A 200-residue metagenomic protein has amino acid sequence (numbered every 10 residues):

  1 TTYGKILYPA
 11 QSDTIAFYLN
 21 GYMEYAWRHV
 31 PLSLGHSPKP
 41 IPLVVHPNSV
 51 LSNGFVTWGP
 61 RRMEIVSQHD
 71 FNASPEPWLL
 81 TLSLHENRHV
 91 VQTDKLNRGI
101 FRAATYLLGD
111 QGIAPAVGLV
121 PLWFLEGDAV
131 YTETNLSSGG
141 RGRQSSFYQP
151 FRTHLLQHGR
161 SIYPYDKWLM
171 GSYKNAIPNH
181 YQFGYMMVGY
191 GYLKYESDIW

Functional and structural regions predicted by a protein language model:
T1-P115, P121: Juxtacatalytic substrate-recognition/specificity segment
A16, S197-W200: Internal amphipathic alpha-helical segments of the cytochrome P450 catalytic fold
P60-M63, S74-L82, V90, L96-G189 (+1 more regions): Acidic/His/Gly-enriched intrinsically disordered linker/tail segments that often contain short helix/coil "MoRF-like"
